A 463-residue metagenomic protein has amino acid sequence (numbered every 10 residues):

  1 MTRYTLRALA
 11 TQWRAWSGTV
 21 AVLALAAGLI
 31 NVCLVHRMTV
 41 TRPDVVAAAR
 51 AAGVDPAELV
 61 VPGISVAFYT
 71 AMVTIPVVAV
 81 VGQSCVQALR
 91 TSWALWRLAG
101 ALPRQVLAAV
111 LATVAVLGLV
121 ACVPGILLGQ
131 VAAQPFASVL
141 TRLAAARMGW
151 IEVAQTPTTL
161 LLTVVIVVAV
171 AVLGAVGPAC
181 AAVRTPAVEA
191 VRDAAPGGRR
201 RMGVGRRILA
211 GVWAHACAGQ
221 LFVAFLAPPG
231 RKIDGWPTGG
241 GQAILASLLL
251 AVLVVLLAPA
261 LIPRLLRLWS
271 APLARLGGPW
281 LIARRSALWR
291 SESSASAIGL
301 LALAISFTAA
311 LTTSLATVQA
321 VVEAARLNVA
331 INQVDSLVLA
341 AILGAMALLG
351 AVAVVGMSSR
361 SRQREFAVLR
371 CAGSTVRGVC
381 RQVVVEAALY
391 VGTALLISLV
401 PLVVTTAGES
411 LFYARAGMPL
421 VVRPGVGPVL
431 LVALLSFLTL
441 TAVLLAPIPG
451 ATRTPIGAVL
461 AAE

Functional and structural regions predicted by a protein language model:
M1-I75, S84, Q155-T158, A325-L337: Membrane transport/envelope proteins' first extracytoplasmic loop
T2-H36, E58, A71-T74, L162-A175 (+2 more regions): Alpha-helical transmembrane segments, especially those used as permease/efflux helices and single-pass anchors
R3, T185-R200, T452-E463: Short cytosolic juxtamembrane segments of multi-pass membrane proteins
Q12-S17, P76-A115, L349-V391: Interfacial "coupling" helices/loops that link adjacent transmembrane helices in transporter permeases
W16-V20, T74, V110-L128, R199-A214 (+2 more regions): Selective transmembrane-helix segments that form parts of the transport pathway or gating/packing helices in multipass
I30-R42, G82, A115-A145, T159-R184 (+5 more regions): Small-residue-rich transmembrane alpha-helices
R42, V46-R200: Membrane-anchoring hydrophobic segments
R50-M72, A144-V176, G197-V212, G240 (+4 more regions): Conserved transmembrane alpha-helices of multi-pass membrane proteins, especially helix-helix packing segments enriched
